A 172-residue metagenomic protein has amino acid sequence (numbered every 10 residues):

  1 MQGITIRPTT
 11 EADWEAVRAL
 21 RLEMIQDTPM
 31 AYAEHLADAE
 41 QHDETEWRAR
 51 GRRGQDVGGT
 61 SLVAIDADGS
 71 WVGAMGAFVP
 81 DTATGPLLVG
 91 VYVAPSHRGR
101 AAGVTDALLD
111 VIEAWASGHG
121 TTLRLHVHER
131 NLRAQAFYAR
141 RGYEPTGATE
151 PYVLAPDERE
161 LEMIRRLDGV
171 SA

Functional and structural regions predicted by a protein language model:
Q2-I6: Extreme N-terminal starter segment of soluble prokaryotic enzymes
P8-A12, A16-A19, E23-R98, L109-W115 (+2 more regions): Acetyl-CoA-dependent GNAT
A16, L87-L88, G103, A107 (+2 more regions): Amphipathic alpha-helical recognition patches that constitute DNA-binding helices
H35-A39, I65, D106, R130 (+2 more regions): Residue-level signal for alpha-helical context at structural boundaries
L36, R100-A101, T122-L123: A generic structural signal for short
T60, A102-L108, D157-E162: Glycine-rich, flexible loop segments associated with nucleotide phosphate handling
S70, A94-D110, H128-A136, R140-R141: Conserved glycine-rich acetyl-CoA-binding loop
H119-A172: C-terminal "cap" of GNAT-fold acetyltransferases
